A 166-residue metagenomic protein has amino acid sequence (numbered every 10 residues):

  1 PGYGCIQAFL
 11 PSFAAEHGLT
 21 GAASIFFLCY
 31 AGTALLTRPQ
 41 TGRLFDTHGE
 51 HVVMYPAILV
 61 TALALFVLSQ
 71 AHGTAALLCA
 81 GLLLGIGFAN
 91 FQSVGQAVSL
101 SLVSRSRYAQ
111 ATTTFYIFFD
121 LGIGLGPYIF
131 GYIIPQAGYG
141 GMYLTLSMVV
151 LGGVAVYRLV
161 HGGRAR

Functional and structural regions predicted by a protein language model:
P1-F13, H17-L19: Helix-loop boundary and gating motifs at the non-cytosolic
L10, N90-V103: Intracellular juxtamembrane helix-capping segments at the cytosolic ends of symmetry-related transmembrane helices
T20-G21, R105-F115: Loop-to-transmembrane helix entry/capping segments in MFS-fold secondary transporters and related SLC/MFSD carriers
A31-P39, I123-G124: Residue-level signature of mid-helix packing/kink "hotspots" within the transmembrane helices of 12-pass Major
L36-G49, I134-P135: Helix-to-loop junctions at the C-terminal end of transmembrane segments in multipass secondary transporters
V52-V67, S147: Structural signature of the two symmetry-related core transmembrane helices
S69-A80: Helix-loop junctions at membrane interfaces in 12-TM secondary transporters
Y132-V150: A membrane-interface helix-boundary motif in multi-pass transporters
